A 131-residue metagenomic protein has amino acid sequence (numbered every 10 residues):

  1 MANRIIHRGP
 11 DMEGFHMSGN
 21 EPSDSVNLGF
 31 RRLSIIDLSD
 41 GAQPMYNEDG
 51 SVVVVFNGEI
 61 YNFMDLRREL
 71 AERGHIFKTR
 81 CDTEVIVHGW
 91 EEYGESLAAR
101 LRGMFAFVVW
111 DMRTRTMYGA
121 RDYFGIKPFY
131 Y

Functional and structural regions predicted by a protein language model:
M1-Y131: N-terminus-centric sequence/structural signature that marks the extreme N-terminus and adjacent "lid/interface" module
